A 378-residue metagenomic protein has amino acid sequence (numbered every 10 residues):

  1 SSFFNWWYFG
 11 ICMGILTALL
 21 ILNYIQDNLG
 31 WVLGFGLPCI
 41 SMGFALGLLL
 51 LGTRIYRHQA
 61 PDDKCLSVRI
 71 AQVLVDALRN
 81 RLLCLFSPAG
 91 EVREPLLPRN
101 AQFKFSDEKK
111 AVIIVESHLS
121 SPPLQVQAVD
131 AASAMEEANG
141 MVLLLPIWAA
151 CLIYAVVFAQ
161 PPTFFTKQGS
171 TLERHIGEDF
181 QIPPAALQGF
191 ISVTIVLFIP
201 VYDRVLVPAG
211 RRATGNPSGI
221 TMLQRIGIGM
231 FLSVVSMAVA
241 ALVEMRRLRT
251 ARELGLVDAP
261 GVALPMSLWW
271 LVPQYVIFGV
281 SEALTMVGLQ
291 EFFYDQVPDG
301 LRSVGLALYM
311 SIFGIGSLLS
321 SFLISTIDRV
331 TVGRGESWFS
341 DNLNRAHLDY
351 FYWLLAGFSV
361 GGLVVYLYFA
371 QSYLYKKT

Functional and structural regions predicted by a protein language model:
S1-T378: Hydrophobic transmembrane alpha-helices of multi-pass solute transporters/permeases
